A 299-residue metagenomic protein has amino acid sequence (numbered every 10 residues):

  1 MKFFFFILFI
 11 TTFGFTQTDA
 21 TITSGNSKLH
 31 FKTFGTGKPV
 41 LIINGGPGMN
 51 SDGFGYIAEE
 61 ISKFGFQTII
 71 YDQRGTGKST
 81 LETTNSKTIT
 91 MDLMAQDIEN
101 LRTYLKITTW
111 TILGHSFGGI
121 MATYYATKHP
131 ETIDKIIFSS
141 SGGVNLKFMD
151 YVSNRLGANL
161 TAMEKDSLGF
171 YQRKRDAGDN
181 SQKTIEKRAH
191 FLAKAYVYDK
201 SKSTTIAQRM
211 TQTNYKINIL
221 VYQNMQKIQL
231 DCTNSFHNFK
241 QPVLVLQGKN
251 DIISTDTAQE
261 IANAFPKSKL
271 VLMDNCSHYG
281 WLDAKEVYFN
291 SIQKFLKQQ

Functional and structural regions predicted by a protein language model:
S27-L81: Conserved HGGG/HGGXW glycine-rich cap/lid loop of the alpha/beta-hydrolase fold
D92-W110: Conserved acidic catalytic loop of the alpha/beta-hydrolase fold
T108-D150: Conserved hydrolase catalytic core segment
I137-K174: Flexible "cap/lid" loop of the alpha/beta hydrolase fold
D166-N234, Q241: Alpha/beta-hydrolase
F239, V245-Q247: Short beta-strand/loop motif that positions the catalytic acidic residue of the alpha/beta-hydrolase fold
I252-T257: Conserved alpha/beta-hydrolase "acid-adjacent" motif
S268-Q299: Catalytic active-site module of serine/aspartate enzymes centered on a nucleophile-bearing elbow/loop
